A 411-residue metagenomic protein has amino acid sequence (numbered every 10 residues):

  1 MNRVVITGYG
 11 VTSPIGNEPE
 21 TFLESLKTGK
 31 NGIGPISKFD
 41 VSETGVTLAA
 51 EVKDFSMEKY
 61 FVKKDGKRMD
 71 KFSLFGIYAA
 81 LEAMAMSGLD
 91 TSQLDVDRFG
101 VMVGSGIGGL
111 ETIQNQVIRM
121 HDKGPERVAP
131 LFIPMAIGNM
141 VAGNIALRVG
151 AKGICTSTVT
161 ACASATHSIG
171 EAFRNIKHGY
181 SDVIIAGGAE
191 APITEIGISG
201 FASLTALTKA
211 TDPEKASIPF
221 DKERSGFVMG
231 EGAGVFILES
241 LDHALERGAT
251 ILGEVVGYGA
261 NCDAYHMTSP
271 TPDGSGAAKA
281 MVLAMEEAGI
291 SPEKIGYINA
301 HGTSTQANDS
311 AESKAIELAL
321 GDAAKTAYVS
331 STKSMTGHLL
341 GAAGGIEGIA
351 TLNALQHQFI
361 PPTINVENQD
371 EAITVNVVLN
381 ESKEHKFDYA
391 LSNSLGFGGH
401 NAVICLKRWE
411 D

Functional and structural regions predicted by a protein language model:
M1-I6, T91-D95, A288-K294, K325 (+1 more regions): Flexible, low-complexity linker/loop segments at domain and module junctions
R3-T7, K30, G34, D212-A288 (+2 more regions): Condensing-enzyme catalytic core mediating Claisen C-C bond formation in acyl metabolism
I6, F22, K27-A161, A189-I198 (+1 more regions): Conserved beta-ketoacyl condensing-enzyme motif
E20-K27, E111-P125, N175-H178, I198-T211 (+3 more regions): A glycine- and small-aliphatic-rich helix-loop capping segment at beta-alpha/alpha-beta transitions that lines
V41-E51, G108-T112, A191-S217, G259-K279 (+3 more regions): Active-site-adjacent elements of ketosynthase-type condensing enzymes
G76-L89, G138-A142, A146-E190, V228-A249 (+2 more regions): Active-site-proximal alpha-helical scaffold in enzymes
D122-A129, H167-G170, R174, E190-E246 (+2 more regions): Glycine-/small-residue-rich "gating" segment that lines the acyl/pantetheine channel and substrate pocket
V128-I133, G153-T160, D221-S225, A327-H338 (+1 more regions): Short pre-catalytic strand/loop immediately N-terminal to key active-site residues, enriched for Gly-Thr
